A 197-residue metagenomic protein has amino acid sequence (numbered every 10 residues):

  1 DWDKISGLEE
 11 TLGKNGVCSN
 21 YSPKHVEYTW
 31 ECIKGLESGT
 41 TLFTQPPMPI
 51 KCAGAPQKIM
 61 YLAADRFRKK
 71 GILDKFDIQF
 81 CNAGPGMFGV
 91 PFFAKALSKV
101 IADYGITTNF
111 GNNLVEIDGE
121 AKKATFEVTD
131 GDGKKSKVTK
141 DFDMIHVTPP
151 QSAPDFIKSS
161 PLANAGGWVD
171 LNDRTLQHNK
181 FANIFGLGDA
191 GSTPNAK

Functional and structural regions predicted by a protein language model:
W2-E37, D141-K197: FAD-site-proximal beta/loop scaffold in flavoenzymes
K24-F76, G89: Rossmann-like NAD(P)H-binding beta-loop-alpha module
G35-K51, A94-Y104, D130-K135, T139 (+2 more regions): A broadly tuned preference for mixed-charge, low-complexity surface segments
P46, A83-P85, D189: Cofactor-binding loop segments of dinucleotide-utilizing enzymes, especially the Rossmann-like FAD- and NAD(P)+-binding
F67-G167: A Rossmann-like FAD-binding core segment of flavoenzymes
